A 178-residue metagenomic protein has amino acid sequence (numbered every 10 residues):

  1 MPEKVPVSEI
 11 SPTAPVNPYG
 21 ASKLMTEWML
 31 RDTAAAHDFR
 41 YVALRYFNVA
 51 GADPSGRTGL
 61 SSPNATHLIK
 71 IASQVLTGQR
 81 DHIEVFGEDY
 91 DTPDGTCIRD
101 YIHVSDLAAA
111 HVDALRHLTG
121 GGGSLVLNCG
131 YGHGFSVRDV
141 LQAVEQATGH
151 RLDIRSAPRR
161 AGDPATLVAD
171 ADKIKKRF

Functional and structural regions predicted by a protein language model:
M1-A43, N48, S55-H67: Catalytic helix-loop patch of NAD(P)-dependent Rossmann-fold dehydrogenases
T13, A52, Y90-P93: A short, flexible beta-alpha/helix-coil linker loop
V49-G51, L107: Conserved sequence/active-site signature of Rossmann-fold short-chain dehydrogenase/reductase
G51-D53, R116-H117: Short regulatory "switch" loops immediately downstream of catalytic or recognition motifs within protein catalytic
I69, Q74-F178: C-terminal substrate-binding subdomain of Rossmann-fold SDR/epimerase-dehydratase oxidoreductases
